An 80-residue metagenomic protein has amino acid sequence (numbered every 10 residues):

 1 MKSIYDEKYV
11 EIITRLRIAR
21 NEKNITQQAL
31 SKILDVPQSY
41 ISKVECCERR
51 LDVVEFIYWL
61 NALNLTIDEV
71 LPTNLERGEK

Functional and structural regions predicted by a protein language model:
M1-E22: A short, Lys/Arg-rich alpha-helix, primarily the initiator
M1-E7, E69-K80: Short, charged recognition helix plus adjacent turn of helix-turn-helix-like nucleic-acid-binding domains
T14, N24-I25, L51-V54: Residue-level signal for the short linker/turn that defines the boundary of a DNA-recognition helix
N21, K32, N61: Alpha-helical residues within the helix-turn-helix
N24-K43: Short alpha-helical DNA-recognition segment
C46: Short, conserved catalytic or interaction motifs in soluble domains
V54-E69: DNA major-groove recognition helix of helix-turn-helix/homeodomain DNA-binding modules
